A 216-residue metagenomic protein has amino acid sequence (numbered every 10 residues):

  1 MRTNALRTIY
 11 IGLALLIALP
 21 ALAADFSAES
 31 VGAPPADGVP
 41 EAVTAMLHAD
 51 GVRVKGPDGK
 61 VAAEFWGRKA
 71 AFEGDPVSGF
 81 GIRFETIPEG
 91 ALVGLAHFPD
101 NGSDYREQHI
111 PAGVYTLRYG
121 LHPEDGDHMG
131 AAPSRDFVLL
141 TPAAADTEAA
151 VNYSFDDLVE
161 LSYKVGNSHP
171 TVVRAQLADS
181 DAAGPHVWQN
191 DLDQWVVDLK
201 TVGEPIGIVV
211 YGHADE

Functional and structural regions predicted by a protein language model:
M1-L6: N-terminal secretory signal peptides that target proteins for export/translocation
T8-P20: Bacterial N-terminal signal peptides
A24-F84, L140-E216: Primarily secretory-pathway and cell-envelope proteins
G59-V61, L92-G94, P111-G113: Envelope-exposed proteins and targeting segments
S78-I82, V93-N101: N-terminal post-signal-peptidase region of extra-cytosolic proteins
I110, G130-L139: Mature extracellular/secreted ectodomains of secretory-pathway proteins
G113-G120: A short tyrosine-centered beta-strand micro-motif
